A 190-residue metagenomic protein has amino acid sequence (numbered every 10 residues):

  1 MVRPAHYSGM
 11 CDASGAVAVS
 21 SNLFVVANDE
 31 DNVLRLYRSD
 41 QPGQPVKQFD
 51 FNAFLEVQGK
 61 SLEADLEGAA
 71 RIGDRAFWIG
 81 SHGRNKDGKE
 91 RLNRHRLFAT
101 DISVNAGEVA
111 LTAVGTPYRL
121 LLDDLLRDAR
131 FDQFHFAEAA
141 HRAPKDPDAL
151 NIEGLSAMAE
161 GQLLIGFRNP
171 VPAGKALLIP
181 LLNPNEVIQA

Functional and structural regions predicted by a protein language model:
M1-A190: Sequence/structural signature of beta-propeller domains
